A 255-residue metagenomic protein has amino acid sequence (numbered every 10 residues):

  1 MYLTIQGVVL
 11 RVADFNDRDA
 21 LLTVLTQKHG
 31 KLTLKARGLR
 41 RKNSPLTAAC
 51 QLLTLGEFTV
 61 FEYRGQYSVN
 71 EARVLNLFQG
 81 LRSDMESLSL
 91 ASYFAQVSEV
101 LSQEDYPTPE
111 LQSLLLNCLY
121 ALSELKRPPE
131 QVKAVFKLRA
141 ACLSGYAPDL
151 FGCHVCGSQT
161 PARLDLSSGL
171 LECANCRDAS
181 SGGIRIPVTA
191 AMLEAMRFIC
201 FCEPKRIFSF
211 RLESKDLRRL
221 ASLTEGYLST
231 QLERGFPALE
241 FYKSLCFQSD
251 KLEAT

Functional and structural regions predicted by a protein language model:
M1-A20, L25-T255: Non-catalytic alpha-helical scaffolds and adjoining flexible linkers that form interface surfaces for assembly
